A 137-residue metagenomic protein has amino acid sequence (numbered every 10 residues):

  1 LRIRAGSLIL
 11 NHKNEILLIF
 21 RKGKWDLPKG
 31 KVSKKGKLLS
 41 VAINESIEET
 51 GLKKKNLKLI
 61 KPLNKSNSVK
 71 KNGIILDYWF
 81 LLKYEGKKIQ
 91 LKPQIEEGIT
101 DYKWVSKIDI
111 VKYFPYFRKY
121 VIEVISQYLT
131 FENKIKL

Functional and structural regions predicted by a protein language model:
L1-P28, L82: N-terminal strand-loop-strand
H12-K13, L27, G73, Y78 (+1 more regions): Short linear motifs in intrinsically disordered/low-complexity regions
K22, L57, K61, I125-S126 (+1 more regions): Residue-level detector of alpha-helical recognition elements and their boundaries
P28, K34, K136: Functional cleft and adjacent loop/helix regions within the main domain that mediate ligand binding or catalysis
P28, L91, Y128: Short glycine-/acidic-enriched loop or helix-start segments at secondary-structure transitions that form or flank
K31-K119: Unchanged
Y116-L137: Charged phosphate-binding loop/patch that engages nucleotide di/tri-phosphates or the phosphate backbone of nucleic
